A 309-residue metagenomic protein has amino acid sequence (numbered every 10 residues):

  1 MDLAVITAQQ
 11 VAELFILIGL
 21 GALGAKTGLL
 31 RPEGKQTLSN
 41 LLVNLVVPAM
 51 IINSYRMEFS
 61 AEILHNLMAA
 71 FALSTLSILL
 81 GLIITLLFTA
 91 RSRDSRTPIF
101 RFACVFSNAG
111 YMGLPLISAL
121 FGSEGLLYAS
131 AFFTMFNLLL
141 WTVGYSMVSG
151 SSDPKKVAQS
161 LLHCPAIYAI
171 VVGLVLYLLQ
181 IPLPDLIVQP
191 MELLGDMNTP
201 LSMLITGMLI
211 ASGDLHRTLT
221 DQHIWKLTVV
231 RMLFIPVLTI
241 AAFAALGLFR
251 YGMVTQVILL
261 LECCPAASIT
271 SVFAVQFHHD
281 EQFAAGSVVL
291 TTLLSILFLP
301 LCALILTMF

Functional and structural regions predicted by a protein language model:
M1-F309: Alpha-helical transmembrane segments of multi-pass small-molecule/ion transporters
